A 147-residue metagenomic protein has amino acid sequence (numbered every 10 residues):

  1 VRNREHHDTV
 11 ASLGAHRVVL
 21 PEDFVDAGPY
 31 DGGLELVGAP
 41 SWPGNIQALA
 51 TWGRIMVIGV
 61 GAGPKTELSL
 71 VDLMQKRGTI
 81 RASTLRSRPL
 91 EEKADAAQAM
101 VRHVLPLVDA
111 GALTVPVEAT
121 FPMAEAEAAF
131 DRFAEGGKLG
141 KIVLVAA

Functional and structural regions predicted by a protein language model:
V1-S41: Adenosine-nucleotide cofactor-binding segment
D8, P43, E127-F130: Generic structural signal for individual residues within well-ordered alpha-helical segments across diverse proteins
V10, P40-A112, V145-A147: Glycine-rich phosphate-binding loop and adjacent beta-alpha segment of Rossmann(oid) nucleotide-cofactor-binding
H16-V19, V115-F121: Structural signal for short hydrophobic segments within the conserved structured cores of catalytic domains across
D23-D26, R88-L90, P122-M123: A short acidic, often aromatic-flanked loop/helix-cap motif at beta-alpha or helix-coil junctions that lines enzyme
D31-L34, R54-V57, V115-E118: Short catalytic-loop micro-motif centered on adjacent basic/acidic residues
L105, A110-A119, E127-A147: C-terminal capping/lid region of NAD(P)-dependent oxidoreductase domains
